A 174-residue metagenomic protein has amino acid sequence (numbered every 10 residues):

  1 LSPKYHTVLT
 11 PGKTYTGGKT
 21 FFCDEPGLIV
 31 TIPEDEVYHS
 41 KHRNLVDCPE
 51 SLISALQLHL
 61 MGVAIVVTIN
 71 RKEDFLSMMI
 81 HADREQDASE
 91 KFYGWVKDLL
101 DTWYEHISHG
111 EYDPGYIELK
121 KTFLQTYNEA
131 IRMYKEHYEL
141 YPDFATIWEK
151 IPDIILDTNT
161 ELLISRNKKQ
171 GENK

Functional and structural regions predicted by a protein language model:
L1-I69, S77-M79, E111-K121: Conserved P-loop NTPase catalytic core
R71-K174: Conserved C-terminal RecA-like helicase domain
